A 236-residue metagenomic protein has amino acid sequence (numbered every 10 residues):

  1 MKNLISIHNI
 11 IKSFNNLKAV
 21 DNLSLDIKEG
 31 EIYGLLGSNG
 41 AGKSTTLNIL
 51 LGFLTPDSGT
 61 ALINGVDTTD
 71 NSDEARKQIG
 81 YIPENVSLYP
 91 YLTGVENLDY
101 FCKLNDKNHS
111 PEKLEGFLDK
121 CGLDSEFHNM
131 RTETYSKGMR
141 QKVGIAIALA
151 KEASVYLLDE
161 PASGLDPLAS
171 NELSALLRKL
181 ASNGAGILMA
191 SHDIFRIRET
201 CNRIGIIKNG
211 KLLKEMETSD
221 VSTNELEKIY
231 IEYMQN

Functional and structural regions predicted by a protein language model:
G59-D70, E74-A75, K214: Conserved ABC transporter NBD signature motif
D99, K103, P111-F127: Conserved ABC ATPase "signature" region
R131-Y135: Conserved ABC ATPase signature
Y156-D159: Catalytic Walker B motif of ABC-type/P-loop ATPase nucleotide-binding domains
